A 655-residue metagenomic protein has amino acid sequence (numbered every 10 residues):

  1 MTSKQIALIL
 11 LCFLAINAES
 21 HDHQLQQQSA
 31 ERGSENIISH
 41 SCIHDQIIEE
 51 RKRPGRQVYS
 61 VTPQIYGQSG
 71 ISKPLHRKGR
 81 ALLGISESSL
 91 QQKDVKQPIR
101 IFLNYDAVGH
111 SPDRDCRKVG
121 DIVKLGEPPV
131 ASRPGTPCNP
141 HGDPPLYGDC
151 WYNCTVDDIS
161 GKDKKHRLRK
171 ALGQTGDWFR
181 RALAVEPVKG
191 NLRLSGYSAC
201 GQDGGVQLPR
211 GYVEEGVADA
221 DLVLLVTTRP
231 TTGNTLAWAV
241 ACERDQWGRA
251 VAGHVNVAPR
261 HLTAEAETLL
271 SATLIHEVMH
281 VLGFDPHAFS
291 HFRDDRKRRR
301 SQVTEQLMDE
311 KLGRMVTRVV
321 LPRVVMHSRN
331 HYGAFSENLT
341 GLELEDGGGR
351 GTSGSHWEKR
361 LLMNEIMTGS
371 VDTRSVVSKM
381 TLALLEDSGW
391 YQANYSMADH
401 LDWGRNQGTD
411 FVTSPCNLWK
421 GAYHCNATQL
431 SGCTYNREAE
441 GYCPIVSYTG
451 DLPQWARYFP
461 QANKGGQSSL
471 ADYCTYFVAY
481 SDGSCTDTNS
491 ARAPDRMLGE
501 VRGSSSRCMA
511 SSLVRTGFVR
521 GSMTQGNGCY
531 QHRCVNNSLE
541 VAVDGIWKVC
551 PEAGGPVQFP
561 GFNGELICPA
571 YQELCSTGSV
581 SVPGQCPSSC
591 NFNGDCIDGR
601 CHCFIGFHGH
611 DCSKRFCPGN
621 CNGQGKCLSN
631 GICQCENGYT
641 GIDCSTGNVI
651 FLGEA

Functional and structural regions predicted by a protein language model:
T2-E19: Cleavable N-terminal signal peptides of Sec/SRP-targeted secreted and luminal proteins
A18-A272, V281-G584, S588, D595: Extracellular zinc-dependent metalloprotease catalytic-domain scaffold
G584-N593, C617-Q624: Disulfide-braced loops of extracellular cysteine-rich modules
I597-D598, C603-F604, K614: Extended, charge-rich low-complexity regions and/or helical-solenoid scaffolds
F604-G606, E636-G638: Extracellular repeat turn/loop positions enriched in glycine and acidic/polar residues, especially those that create
T646-A655: Extracellular EGF-like repeat architecture and associated secretion/anchoring segments
